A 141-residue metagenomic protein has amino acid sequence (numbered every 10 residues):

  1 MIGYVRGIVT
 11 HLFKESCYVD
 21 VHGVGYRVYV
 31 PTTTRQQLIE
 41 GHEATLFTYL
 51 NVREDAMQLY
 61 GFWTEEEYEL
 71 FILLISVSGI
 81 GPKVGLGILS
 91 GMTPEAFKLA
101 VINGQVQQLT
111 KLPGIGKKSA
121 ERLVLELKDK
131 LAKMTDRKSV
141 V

Functional and structural regions predicted by a protein language model:
M1-S76: Structure-specific DNA junction-binding interface
M57-Q58, P82-V101, R122-K133: Amphipathic, charged-and-aliphatic alpha-helical interface segments that function as noncatalytic docking
G104: Short, conserved phosphate-binding/catalytic loop or strand-edge motifs used in phosphoryl-/nucleotidyl-transfer
T110-P113, L123: Glycine- and Gly-Pro-enriched alpha-helical subdomains that act as flexible, kink-prone "lid/hinge" or packing modules
S119: Conserved Walker
V140-V141: Conserved small/polar residues in nucleotide/adenosyl-binding loops
